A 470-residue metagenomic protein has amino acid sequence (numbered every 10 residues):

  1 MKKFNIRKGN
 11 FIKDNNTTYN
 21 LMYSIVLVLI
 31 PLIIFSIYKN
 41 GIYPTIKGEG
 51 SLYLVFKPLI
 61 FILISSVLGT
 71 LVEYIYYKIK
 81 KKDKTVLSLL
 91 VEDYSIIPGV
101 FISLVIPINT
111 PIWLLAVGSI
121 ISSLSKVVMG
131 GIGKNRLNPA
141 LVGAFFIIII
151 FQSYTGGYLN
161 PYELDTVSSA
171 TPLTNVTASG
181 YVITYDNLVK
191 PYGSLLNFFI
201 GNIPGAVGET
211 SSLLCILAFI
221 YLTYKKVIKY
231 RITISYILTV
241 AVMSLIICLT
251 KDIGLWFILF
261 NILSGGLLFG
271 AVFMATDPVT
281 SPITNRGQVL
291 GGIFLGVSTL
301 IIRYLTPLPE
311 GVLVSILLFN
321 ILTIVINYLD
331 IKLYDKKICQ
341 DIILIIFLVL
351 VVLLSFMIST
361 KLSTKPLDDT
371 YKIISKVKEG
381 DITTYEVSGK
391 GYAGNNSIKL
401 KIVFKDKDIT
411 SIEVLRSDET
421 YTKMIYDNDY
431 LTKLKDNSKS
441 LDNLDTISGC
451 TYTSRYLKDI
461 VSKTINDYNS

Functional and structural regions predicted by a protein language model:
M1-T70, Y74-Y77: N-terminal signal-anchor module of multipass membrane proteins
R7-I12, G69-K84, S123-K134, L217-K226 (+2 more regions): C-terminal ends of transmembrane helices
S51-V67, N109-V117, F198-S212, G254-L267: Structural signature of hydrophobic alpha-helical transmembrane segments
L90-A170: Membrane-interface helix-loop-helix junctions at boundaries between adjacent transmembrane segments
K134-I216: Long hydrophobic alpha-helical segments that form multi-pass transmembrane helix bundles in integral membrane proteins
R136-A140, L259-G265, Q288, P307-L317 (+1 more regions): Loop-to-transmembrane alpha-helix initiation sites
I338-L362: Internal/C-terminal transmembrane anchor helices
V377-S470: Active-site- and interface-proximal helix/loop "cap" or "latch" segments in soluble metabolic and energy-transducing
